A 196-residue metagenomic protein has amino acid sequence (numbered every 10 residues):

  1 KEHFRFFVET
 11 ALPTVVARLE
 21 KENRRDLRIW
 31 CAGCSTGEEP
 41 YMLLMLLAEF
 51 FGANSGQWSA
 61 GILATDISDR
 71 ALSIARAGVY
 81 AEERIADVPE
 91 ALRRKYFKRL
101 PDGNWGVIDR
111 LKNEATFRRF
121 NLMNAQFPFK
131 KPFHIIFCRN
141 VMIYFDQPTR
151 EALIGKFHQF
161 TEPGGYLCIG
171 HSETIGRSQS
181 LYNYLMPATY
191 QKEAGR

Functional and structural regions predicted by a protein language model:
K1-R28, G170: Conserved AdoMet
R24-G37, Y41-M42, A60-L63: Conserved class I S-adenosyl-L-methionine
A32, A53-F137, V141-T149, T174-G176: Extended basic-aromatic, gly/pro-enriched interface segments that bind polyanionic ligands
T36-N54: Conserved SAM-binding loop of SAM-dependent methyltransferases across substrates and taxa, primarily the Class I
P132-I135, G176-R196: Core SAM-dependent methyltransferase catalytic element
E151-P163: A short glycine-rich, Lys/Arg-flanked "PGG" loop and its adjoining helix->strand segment in the class I
P163-H171: Conserved beta-strand signature within the Rossmann-like core of class I S-adenosyl-L-methionine
